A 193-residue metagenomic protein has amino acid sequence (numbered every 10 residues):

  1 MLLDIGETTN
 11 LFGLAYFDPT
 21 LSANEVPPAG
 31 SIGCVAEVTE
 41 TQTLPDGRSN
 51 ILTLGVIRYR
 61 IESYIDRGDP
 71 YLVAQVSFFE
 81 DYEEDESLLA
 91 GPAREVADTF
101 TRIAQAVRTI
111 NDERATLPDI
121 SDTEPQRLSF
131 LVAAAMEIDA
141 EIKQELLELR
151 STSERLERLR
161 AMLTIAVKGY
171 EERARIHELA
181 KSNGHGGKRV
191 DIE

Functional and structural regions predicted by a protein language model:
M1-E193: N-terminal low-complexity, acidic/polar interaction/targeting segments
